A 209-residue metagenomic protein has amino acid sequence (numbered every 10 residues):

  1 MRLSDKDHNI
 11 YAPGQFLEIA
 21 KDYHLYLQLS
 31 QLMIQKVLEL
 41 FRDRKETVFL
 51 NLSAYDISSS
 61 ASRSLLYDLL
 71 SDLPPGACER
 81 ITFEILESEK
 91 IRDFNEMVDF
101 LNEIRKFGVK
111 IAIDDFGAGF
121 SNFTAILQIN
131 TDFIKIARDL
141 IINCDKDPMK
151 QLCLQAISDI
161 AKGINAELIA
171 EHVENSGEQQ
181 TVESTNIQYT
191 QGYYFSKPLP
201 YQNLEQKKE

Functional and structural regions predicted by a protein language model:
R2-H8, S53-S60, R80-F94, V109-E209: EAL-family c-di-GMP phosphodiesterase catalytic domain
L3-S4, Y23-E96, H172: Catalytic core of bacterial c-di-GMP phosphodiesterases, primarily the EAL and HD-GYP domains, capturing alpha-helical
F16: Conserved, function-defining core regions and hallmark residues within catalytic/recognition domains
K36, E103, A156, I160: Short, conserved SAM-binding segment of the class I
F100: Conserved functional hotspot residues or short segments at active or partner-binding sites across diverse domains
